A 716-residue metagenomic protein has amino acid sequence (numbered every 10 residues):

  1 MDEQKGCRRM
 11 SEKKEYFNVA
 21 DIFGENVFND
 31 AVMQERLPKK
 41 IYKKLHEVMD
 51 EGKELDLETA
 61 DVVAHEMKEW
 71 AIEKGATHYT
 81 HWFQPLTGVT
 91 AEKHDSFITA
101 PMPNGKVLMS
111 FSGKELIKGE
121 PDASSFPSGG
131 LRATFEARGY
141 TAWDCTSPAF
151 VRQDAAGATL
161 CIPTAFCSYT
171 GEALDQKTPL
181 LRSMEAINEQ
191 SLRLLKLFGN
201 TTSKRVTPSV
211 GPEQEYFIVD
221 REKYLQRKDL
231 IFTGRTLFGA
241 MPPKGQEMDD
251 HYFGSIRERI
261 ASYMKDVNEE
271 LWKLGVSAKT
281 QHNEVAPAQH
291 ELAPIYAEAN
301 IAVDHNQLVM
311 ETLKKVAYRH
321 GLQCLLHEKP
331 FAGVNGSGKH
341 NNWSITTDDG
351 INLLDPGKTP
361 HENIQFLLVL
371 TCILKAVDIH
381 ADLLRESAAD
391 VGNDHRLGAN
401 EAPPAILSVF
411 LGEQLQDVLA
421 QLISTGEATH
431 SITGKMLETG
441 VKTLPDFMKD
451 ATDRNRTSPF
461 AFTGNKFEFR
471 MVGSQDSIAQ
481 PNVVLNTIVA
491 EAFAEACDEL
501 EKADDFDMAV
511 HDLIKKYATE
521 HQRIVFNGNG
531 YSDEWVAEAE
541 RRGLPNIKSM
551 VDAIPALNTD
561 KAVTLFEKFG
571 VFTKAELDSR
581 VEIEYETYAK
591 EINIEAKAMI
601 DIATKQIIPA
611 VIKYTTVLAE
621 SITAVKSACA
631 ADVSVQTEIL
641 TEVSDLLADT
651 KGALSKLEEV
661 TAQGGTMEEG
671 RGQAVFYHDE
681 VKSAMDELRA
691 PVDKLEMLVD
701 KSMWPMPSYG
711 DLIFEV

Functional and structural regions predicted by a protein language model:
D2-Q4, I22-A137: Active-site core of metal-dependent hydrolases
Q4-K5, S11-Y16, T134-A142, D154: N-terminal hydrophobic targeting/anchoring segments and the immediately downstream early-domain regions of hydrolases
Q4-R8, K13, N18-D30, E189 (+1 more regions): Flexible inter-domain linker/hinge segments
T59, F83, S112, P294 (+5 more regions): Active-site proximal loops enriched in glycine and acidic residues that flank catalytic Cys/His/Asp and coordinate
G88-N104, P121-S124, G129, R227 (+5 more regions): Short linear, low-complexity motifs centered on an aromatic residue
A137-L326, N335-G338, I345-E582: Glycine-rich, acidic/polar active-site loops that bind/position phosphate-bearing ligands
L230-I231, N306, E328-K329, D355-T359 (+5 more regions): Composition- and surface-driven signal marking solvent-exposed, interaction-prone regions in large proteins
I514, T519-V716: C-terminal amphipathic alpha-helical interaction region
